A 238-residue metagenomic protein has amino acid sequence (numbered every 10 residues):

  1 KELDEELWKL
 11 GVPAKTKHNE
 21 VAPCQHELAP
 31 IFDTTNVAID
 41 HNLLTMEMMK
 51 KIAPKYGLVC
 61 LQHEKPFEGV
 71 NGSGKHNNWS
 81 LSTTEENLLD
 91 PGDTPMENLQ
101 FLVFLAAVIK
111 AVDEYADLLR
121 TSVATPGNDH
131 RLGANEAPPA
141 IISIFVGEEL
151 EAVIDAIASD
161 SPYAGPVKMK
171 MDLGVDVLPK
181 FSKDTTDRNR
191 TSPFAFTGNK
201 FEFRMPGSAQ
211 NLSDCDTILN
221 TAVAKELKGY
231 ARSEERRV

Functional and structural regions predicted by a protein language model:
K1, V21-A22, H26-I39, L43-E47 (+5 more regions): Loop-rich catalytic cores of soluble enzymes, especially ATP-dependent carboxylate-amine ligases and other
K1-A14: Carboxylate/His-rich catalytic cores and anion/metal-binding grooves
K1-D4, F181-T191, F196-F201, S208-E226: ATP/Mg2+-dependent ligation/transfer catalytic cores
P13, K17-A22: Short glycine-enriched loops at secondary-structure junctions
H18, T83-E85, K200, G207-A209: A broadly conserved detector of short glycine/acidic/proline-rich loop/turn motifs that flank catalytic sites and bind
P30, M205-G207: Short beta-strand-to-loop capping motifs
F104-V112, I218-Y230: Short amphipathic C-terminal alpha-helix that caps PH/PH-like domains
E235-V238: Conserved small/polar residues in nucleotide/adenosyl-binding loops
